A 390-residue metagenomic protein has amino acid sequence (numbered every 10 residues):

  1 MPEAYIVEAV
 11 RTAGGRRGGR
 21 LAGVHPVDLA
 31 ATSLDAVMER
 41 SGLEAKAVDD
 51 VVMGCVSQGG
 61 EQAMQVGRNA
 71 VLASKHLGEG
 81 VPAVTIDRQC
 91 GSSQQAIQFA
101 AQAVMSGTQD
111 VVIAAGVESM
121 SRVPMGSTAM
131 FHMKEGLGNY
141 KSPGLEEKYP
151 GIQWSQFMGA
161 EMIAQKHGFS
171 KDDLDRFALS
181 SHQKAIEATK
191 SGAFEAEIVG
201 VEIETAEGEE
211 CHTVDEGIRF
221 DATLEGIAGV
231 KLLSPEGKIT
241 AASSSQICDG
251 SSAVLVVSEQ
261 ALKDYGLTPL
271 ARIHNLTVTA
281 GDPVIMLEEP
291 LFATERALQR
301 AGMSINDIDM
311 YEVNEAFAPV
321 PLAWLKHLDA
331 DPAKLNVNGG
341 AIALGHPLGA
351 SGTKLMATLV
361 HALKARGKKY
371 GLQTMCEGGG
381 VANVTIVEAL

Functional and structural regions predicted by a protein language model:
M1-S74, T85, C90, M162-K171 (+4 more regions): Conserved active-site "lid/cap" helical segment
M1-V24, A36, A222-E288, F292 (+3 more regions): Condensing-enzyme catalytic core mediating Claisen C-C bond formation in acyl metabolism
V10-T12, G23-V27, A31-T32, R40 (+3 more regions): N-terminal extracellular/periplasmic Venus flytrap/periplasmic-binding protein-like
C55-D110, P150-S155, D221-Q246, H327-K354 (+2 more regions): Conserved catalytic cysteine-centered active-site region of acyl-thioester-dependent Claisen-condensing enzymes
D87-E118, A164-A193, A253-Q260, P347-K368 (+1 more regions): Active-site-proximal alpha-helical scaffold in enzymes
V111-I163: Flexible glycine-/small-residue-enriched beta->alpha junction loops that bind anionic phosphate/pyrophosphate groups
M158-E161, F194-E197, T205, H274-A343: Active-site pocket-lining segment
